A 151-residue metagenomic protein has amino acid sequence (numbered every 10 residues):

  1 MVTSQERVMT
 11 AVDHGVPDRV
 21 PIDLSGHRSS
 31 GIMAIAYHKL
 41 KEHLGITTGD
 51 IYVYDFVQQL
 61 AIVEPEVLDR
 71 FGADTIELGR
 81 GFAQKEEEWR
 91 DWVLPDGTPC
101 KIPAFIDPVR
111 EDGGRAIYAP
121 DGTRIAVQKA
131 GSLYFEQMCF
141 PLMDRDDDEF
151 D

Functional and structural regions predicted by a protein language model:
M1-D151: Catalytic cores of TIM-barrel enzymes
